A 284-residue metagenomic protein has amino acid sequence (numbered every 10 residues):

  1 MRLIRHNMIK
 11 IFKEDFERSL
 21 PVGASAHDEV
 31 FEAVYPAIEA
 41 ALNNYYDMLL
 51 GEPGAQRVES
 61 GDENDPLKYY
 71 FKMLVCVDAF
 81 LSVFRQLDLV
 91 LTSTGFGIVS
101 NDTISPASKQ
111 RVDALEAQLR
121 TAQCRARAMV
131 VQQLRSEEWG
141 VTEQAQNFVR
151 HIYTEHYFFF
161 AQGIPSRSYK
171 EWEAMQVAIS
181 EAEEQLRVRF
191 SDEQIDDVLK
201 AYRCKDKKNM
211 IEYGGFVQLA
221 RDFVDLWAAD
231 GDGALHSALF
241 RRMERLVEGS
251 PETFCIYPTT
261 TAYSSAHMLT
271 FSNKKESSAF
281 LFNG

Functional and structural regions predicted by a protein language model:
M1-K72, Q86-G284: Conserved short "hinge" loops at termini or chain/domain junctions
V75-L87: Structured binding/interaction patches within domain cores
